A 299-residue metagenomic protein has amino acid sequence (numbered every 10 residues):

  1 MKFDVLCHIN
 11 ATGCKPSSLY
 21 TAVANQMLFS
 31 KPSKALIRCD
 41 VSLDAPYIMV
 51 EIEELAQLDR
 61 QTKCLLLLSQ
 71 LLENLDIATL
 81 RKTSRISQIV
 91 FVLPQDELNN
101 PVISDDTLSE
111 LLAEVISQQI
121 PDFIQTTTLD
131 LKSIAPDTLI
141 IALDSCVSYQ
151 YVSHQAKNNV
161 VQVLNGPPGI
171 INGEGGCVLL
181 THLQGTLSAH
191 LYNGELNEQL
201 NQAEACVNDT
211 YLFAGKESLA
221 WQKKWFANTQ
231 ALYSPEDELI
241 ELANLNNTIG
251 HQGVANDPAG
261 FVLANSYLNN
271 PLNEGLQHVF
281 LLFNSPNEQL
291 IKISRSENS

Functional and structural regions predicted by a protein language model:
M1-S299: Conserved "HGTGT" condensation-loop signature of ketosynthase/thiolase-family condensing enzymes that catalyze
